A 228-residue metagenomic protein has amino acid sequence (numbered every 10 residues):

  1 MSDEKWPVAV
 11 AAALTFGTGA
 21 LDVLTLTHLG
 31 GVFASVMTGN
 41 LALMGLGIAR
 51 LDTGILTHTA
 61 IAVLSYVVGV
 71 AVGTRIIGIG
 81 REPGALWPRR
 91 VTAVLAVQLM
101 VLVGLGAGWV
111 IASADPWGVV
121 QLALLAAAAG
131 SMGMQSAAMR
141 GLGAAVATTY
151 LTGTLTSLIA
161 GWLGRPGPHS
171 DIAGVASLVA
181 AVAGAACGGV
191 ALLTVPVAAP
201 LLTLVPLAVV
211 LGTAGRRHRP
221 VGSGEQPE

Functional and structural regions predicted by a protein language model:
M1-E228: Alpha-helical transmembrane segments of multi-pass membrane proteins
